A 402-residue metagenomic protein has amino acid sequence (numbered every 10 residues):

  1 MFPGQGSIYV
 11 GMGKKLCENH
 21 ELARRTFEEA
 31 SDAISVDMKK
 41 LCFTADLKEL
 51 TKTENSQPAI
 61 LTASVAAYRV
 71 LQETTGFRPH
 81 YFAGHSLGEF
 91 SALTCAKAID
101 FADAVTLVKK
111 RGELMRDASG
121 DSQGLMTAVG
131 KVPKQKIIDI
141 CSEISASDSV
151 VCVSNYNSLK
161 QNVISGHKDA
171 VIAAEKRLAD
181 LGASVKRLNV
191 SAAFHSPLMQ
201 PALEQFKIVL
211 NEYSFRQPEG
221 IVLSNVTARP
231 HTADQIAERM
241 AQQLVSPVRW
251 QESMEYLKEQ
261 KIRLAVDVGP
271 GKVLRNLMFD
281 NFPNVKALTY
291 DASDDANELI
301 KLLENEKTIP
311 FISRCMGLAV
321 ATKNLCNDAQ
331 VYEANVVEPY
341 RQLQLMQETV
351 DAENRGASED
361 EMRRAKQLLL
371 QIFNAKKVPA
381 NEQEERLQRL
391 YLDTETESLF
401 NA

Functional and structural regions predicted by a protein language model:
M1-I138, A265-V268, K272-L277, F282-S293: FabD-like malonyl-/acyl-CoA
Q5-S7, I34, A96-V245: Alpha/beta catalytic cores of group-transfer enzymes, especially the acyltransferase/condensing modules of polyketide
M12, T26, S56, I60-A63 (+19 more regions): General structural feature for long, well-ordered alpha-helical segments within catalytic domains of soluble enzymes
K15, L41, I140, V209 (+6 more regions): Residues that form generic nucleotide/phosphate-binding pockets
L71, L178, L257: Hydrophobic pocket-lining residues that define ligand/cofactor binding sites across diverse proteins
V185-N276, N305-G356, L370, A375-F400: Acyltransferase
K286-P310: Short, flexible loop segments at boundaries between secondary-structure elements
